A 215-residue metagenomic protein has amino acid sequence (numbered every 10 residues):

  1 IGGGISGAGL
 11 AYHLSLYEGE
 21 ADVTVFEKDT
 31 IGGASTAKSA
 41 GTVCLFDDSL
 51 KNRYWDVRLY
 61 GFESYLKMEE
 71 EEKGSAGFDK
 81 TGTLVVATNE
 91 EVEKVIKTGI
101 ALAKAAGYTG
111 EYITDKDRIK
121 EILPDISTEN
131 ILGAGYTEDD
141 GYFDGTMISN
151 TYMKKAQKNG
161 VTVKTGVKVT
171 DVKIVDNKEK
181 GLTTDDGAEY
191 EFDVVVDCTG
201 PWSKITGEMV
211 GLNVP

Functional and structural regions predicted by a protein language model:
I1-S6, T24: Beta1/beta-strand and adjacent pyrophosphate-binding region of the FAD-binding site in flavoprotein oxidoreductases
S6, I31, W202: Conserved Rossmann-like nucleotide-cofactor binding loop
A11, S15-L16, K155: Gly/Ala-rich phosphate-binding loop of Rossmann-like dinucleotide-binding domains, activating on the conserved
S15-A37: Glycine-rich FAD pyrophosphate-binding loop
E27, T114-D115, T165-V167: Short loop/edge segments at beta-strand edges and connector loops that shape dinucleotide/nucleotide cofactor-binding
G41-I122: Dinucleotide-binding Rossmann-like beta1-alpha1 core, especially the glycine-rich loop that anchors the ADP
G135-V194, C198, W202: Helical element adjacent to the flavin cofactor pocket in flavoenzyme catalytic cores
I205-P215: Glycine-rich beta-alpha-beta "Rossmann" dinucleotide-binding loop(s) and their flanking helix/strand
